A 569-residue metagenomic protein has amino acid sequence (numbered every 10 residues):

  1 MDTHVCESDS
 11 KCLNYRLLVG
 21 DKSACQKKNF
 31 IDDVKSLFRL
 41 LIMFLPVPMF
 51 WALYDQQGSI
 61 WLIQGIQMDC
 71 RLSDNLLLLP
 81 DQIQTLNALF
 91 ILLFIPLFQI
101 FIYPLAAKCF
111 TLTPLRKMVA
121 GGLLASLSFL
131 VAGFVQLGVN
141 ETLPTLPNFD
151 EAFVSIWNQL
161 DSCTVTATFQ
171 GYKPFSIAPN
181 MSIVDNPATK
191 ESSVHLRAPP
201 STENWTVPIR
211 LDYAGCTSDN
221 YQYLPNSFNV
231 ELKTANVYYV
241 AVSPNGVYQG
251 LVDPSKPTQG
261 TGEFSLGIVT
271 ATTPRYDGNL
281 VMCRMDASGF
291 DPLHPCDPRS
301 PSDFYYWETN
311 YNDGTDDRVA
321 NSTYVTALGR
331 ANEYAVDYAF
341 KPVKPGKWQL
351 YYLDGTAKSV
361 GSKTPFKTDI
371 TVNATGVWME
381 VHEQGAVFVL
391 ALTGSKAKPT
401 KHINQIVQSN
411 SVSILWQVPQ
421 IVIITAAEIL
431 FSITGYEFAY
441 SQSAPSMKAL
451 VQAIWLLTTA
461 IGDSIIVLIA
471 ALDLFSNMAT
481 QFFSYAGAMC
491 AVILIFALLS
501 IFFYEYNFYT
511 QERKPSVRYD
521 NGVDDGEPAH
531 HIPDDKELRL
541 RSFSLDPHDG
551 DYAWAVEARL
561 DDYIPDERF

Functional and structural regions predicted by a protein language model:
M1-D219, Y223-D520, E527-F569: Hydrophobic transmembrane alpha-helices of multi-pass solute transporters/permeases
